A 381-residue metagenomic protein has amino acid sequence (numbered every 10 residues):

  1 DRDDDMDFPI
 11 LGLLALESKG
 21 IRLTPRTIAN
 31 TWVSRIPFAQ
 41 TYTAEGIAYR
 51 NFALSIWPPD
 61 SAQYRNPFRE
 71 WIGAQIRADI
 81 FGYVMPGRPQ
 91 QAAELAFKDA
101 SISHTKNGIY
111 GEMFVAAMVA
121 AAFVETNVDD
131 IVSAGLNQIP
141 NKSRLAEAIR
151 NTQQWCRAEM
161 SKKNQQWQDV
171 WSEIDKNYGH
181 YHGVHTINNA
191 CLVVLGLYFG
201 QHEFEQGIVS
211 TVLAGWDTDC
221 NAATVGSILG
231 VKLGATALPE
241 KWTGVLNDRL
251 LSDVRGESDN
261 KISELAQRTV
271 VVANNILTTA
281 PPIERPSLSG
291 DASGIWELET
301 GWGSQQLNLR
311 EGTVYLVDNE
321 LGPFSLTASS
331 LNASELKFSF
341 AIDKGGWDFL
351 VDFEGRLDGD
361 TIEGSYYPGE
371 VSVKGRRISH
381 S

Functional and structural regions predicted by a protein language model:
D1-I28, W32-P37: Aromatic-rich carbohydrate-recognition surfaces in CAZymes
D4-L11, W71-Q75, G111-F114, T186-L192 (+1 more regions): Catalytic-loop motifs flanking and including active-site residues across diverse enzymes
I21, I36-A44, H104-T105, V124 (+3 more regions): Secretory-pathway/luminal and periplasmic proteins that interact with or process carbohydrate-rich
L23-S61: Contiguous domain-boundary segments centered on the initiation and propagation of an alpha-helix
Y49-W71, A78-P89, F97-I102, A116-G215: Accessory "access/gating" subregions that flank catalytic or transport cores
H104-N107, F114-A116, A120, L192-A273: Catalytic phosphate/nucleotide-handling subdomain of diverse soluble enzymes
K142, A146-I149, Q153-G183, K232-A292: Acidic, carboxylate-rich catalytic segments that either coordinate divalent cations
G290-L357, Y366-R377: Central antiparallel beta-sheet cores of small beta-barrel/beta-sandwich binding domains
